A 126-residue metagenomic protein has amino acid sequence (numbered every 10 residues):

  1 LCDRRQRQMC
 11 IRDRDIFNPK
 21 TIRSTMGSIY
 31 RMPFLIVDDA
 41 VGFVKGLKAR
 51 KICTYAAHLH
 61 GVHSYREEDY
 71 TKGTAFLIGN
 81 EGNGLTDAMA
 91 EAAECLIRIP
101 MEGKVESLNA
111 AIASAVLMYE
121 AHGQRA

Functional and structural regions predicted by a protein language model:
L1, G46, A88-M89: Hydrophobic/aromatic ligand-binding patch that stacks against planar heteroaromatic rings of cofactors or nucleotides
L1-I11: Single conserved hydrophobic/aromatic residue that forms the stacking wall/gate of nucleotide- or nucleobase-binding
R5, D15-N18, R23-I29, D87-A126: Structured adenosyl-cofactor binding patch, chiefly the S-adenosyl-L-methionine
C10, F76, I97-P100: Conserved beta-strand segments that form the floor/walls of ligand-binding pockets within enzyme and binding domains
R12-R14, G82: Short, ordered loop/turn segments at secondary-structure junctions
P19-G82: S-adenosyl-L-methionine/SAH cofactor-binding core of RNA-modifying enzymes
